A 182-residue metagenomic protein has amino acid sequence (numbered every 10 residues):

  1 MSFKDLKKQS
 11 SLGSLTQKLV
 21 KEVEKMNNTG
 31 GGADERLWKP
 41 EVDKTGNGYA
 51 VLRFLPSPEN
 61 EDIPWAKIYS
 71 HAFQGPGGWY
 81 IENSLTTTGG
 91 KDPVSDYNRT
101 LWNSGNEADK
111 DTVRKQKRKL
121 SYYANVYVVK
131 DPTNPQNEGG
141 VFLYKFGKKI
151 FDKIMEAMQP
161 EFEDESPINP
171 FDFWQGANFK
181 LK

Functional and structural regions predicted by a protein language model:
M1-P170: OB-fold ssDNA-binding interfaces and closely related basic DNA-contact patches used across DNA replication/repair
P170-K182: Extended, acidic-biased charged interface segments
